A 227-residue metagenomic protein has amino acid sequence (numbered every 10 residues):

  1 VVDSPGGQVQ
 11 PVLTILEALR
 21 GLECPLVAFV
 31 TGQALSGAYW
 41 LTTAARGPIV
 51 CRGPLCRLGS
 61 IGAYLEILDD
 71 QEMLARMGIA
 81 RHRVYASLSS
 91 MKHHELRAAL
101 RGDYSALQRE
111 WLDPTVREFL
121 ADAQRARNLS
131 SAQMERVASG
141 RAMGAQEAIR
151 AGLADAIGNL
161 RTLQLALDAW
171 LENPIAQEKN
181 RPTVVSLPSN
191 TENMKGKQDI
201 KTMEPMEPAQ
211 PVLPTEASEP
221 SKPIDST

Functional and structural regions predicted by a protein language model:
V1-L26, Q33, Y39-A126, W170 (+4 more regions): Small-residue-centered hinge/linker elements
T14, D69, M143, N159-T162: Residue-level recognition of oxygen-bearing side chains
F29-L35, V137-R141: Glycine-rich beta-to-alpha transition loops that act as phosphate-gripper elements at the mouths of alpha/beta enzyme
I49-R52, A154-T162: Short acidic-hydrophobic, aromatic-tinged amphipathic segments that line or gate anion-handling sites
L112-E147: Secondary-structure end/capping motifs
R161-L171: Extracytoplasmic/luminal low-complexity segments enriched in Pro/Gly and acidic/polar residues that act as flexible
A169-T227: Intrinsically disordered, low-complexity terminal tails
